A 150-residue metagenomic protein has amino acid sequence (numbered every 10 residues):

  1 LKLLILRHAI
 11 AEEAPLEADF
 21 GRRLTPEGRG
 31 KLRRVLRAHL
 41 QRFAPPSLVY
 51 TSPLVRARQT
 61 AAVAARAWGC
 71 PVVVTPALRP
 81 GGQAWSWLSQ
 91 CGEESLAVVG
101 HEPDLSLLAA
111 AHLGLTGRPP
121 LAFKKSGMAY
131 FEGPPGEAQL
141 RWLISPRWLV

Functional and structural regions predicted by a protein language model:
K2-G82, Q90, L105-S106, P119 (+1 more regions): Active-site-proximal alpha-helix that buttresses catalytic centers in soluble enzyme cores
E17, A109-L113, I144: Short, flexible helix/strand-to-coil boundary loops that buttress conserved ligand/catalytic motifs in alpha/beta
A64, C91, H112-L115, R147: Alpha-helix boundary/capping residues
A84-W85, V150: Short, solvent-exposed polar/charged micro-motifs at secondary-structure junctions
S86-E94: Short, surface-exposed amphipathic charged segments that create phosphate/polyanion-binding patches used for binding
E94-A110: A glycine-rich beta-strand to alpha-helix segment that forms a phosphate/ribose-binding loop at ligand/cofactor sites
T116-R141, P146-V150: Domain-level recognition of soluble alpha/beta enzyme cores, biased toward histidine phosphatases/phosphomutases
